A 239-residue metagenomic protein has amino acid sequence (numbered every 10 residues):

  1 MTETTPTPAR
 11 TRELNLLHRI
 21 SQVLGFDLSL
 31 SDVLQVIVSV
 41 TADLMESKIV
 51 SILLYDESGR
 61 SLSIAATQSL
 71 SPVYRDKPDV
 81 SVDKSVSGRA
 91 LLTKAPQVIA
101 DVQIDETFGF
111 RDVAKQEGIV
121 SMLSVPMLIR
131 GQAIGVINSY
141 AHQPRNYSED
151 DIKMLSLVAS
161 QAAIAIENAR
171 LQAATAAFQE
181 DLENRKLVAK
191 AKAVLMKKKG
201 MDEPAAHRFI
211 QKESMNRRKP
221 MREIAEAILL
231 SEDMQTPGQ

Functional and structural regions predicted by a protein language model:
M1-A9, V73, I134, Y140-L157: Regulatory loop-to-helix N-cap segments in sensory/regulatory domains that couple ligand/signal detection
M1-F26, L30-D32, D43, F178-A189: Signal-transmission linkers at sensory-effector interfaces
Q22, I152, S156-A163: Allosteric cytosolic regulatory segments
S39-A42, K48-L54, G88: Short, hydrophobic-rich beta-strand element in sensory/regulatory alpha-beta domains
Y55, S61-A65, P72-D105, K115: Regulatory sensory and allosteric helical modules in signal-transduction proteins and certain transcription factors
D56-G59, L128-A133, H142, N146: Flexible loop/coil segments at beta-strand boundaries within sensory signal-transduction domains
V120-L128: A short, aliphatic-rich beta-strand micro-motif
L171-M234: Signal-transducing coiled-coil/dimerization helices and immediately adjacent hinge/linker segments that couple sensory
